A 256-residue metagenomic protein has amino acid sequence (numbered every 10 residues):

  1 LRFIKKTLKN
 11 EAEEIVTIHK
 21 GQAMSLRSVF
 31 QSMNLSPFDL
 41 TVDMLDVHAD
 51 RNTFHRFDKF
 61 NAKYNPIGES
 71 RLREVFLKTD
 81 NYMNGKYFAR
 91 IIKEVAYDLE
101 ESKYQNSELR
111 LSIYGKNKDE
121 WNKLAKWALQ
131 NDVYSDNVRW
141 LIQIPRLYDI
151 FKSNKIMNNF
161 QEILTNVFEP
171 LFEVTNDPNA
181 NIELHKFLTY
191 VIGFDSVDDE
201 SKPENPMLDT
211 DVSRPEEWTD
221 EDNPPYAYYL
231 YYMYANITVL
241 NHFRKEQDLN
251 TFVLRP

Functional and structural regions predicted by a protein language model:
L1-P256: Metal-cofactor-binding active-site regions of metalloenzymes
